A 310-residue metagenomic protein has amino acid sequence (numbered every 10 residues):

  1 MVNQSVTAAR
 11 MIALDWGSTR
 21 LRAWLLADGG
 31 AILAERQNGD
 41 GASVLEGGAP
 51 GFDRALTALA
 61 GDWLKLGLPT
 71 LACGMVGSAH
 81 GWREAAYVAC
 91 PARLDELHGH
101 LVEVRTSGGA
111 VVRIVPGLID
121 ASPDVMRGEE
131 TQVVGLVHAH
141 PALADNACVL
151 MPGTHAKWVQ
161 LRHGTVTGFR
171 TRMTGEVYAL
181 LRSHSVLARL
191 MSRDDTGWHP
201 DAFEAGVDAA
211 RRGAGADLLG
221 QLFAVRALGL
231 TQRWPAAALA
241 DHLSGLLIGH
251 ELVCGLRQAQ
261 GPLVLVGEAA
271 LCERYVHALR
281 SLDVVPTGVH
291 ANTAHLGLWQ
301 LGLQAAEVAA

Functional and structural regions predicted by a protein language model:
M11-D15, P69-L71, A147-M151, V264: Short glycine-aspartate micro-motif
M11-G51: Short glycine-rich, Thr/Ser-proximal phosphate-binding strand/loop in the N-terminal lobe of ATP-dependent enzymes
L14-R20, L150-H155, T174, G267-A270: A short acidic Gly-Thr/Ser loop motif
R20, Q260-A278: Glycine-rich phosphate-binding loops at beta-strand->alpha-helix junctions
S43-V44, L118-R211: Glycine-rich phosphate-binding loop plus the immediately following alpha-helix
W63-P123, H163: Short beta-strand-loop/turn "lid" adjacent to the catalytic site in phosphate-handling enzymes
A210-L252: Adenine-nucleotide phosphate-binding core of ATP-dependent small-molecule kinases
T287-A310: Glycine-rich phosphate-binding/hydrolytic loop that grips phosphoryl groups
